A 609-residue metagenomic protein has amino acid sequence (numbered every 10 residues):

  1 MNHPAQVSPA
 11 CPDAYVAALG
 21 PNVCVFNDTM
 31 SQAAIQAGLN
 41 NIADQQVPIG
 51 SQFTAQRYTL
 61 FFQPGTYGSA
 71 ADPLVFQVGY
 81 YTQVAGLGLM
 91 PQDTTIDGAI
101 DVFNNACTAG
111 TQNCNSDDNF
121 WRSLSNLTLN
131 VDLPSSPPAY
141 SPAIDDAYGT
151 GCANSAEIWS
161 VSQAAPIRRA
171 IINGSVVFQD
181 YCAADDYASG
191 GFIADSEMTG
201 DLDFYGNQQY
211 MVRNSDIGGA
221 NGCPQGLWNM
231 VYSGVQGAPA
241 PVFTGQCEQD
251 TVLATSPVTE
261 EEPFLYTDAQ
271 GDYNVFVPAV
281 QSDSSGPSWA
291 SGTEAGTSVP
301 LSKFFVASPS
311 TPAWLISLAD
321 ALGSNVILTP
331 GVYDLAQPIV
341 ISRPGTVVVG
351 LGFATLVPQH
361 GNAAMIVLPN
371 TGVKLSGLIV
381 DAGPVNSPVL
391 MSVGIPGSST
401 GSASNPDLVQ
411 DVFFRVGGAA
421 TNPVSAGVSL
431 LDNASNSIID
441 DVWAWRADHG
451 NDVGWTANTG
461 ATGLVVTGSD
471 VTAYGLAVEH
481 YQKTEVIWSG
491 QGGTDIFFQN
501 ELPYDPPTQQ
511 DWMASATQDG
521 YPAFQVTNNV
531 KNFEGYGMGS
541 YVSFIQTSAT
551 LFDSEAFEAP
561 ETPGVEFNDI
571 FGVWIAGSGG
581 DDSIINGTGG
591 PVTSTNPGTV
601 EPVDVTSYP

Functional and structural regions predicted by a protein language model:
H3-N40, Q281-P312: Right-handed parallel beta-helix/beta-solenoid
L19-A33, S69, Q77, Y81-T150 (+5 more regions): Right-handed parallel beta-helix/beta-spiral solenoid domain characteristic of secreted/periplasmic
P21, R57, A71, Y81 (+20 more regions): Surface-exposed or flexible loop/turn and strand-edge residues in extracellular/cell-surface modules
D28-Q83, L89-T94, D101, P309-I316 (+3 more regions): N-terminal extracellular ligand-recognition/capping segment immediately after the signal peptide
L39, R57-Y58, A71-L74, D97-N119 (+12 more regions): Extracellular beta-strand/beta-solenoid scaffold signature
Y80-L89, S116-D132, A164-S175, A188-G200 (+12 more regions): Right-handed parallel beta-helix
P239-I327, P338-I339, I438, D448-G454: Intrinsically disordered, low-complexity segments enriched in small residues
S578-P609: Eukaryote-biased recognition of C-terminal alpha-helical segments
